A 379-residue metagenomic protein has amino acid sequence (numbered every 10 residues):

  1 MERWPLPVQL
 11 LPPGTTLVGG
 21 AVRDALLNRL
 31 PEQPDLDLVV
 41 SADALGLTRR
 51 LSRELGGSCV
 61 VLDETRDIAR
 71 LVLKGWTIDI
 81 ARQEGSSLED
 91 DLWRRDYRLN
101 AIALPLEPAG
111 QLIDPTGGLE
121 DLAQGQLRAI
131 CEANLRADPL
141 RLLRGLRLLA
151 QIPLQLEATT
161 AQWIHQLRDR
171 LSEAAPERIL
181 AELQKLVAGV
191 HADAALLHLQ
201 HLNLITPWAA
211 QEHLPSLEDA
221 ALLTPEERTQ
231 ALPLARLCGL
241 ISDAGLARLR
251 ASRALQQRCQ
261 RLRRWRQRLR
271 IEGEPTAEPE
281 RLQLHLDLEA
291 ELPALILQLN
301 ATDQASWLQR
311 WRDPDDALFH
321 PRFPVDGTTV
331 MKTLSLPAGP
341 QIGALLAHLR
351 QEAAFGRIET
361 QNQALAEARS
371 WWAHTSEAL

Functional and structural regions predicted by a protein language model:
M1-L379: Catalytic cores of the polymerase beta-like nucleotidyltransferase superfamily and closely associated nucleotide
